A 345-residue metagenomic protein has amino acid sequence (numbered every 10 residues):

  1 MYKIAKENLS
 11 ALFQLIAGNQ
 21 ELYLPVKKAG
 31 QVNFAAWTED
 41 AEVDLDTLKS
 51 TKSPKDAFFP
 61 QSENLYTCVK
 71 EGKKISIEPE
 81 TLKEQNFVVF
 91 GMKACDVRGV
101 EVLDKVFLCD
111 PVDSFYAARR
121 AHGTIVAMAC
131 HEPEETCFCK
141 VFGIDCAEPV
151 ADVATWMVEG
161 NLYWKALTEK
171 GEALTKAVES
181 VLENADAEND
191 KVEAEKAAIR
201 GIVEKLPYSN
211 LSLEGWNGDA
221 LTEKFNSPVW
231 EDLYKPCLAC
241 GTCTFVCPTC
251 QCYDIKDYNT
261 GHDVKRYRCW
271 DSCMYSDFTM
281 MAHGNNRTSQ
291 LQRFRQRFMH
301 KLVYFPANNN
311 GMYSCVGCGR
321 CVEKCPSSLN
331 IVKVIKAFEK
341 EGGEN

Functional and structural regions predicted by a protein language model:
M1-K3, P149-V150: Conserved, well-structured beta-alpha core segment at the onset of a catalytic domain
Y2-A5, T47, E188, V192-E195: Intrinsic-disorder-associated interaction segments
Y2-K3, S10-V88, M92-L108, A117: Non-catalytic, usually N-terminal nucleic-acid engagement modules in DNA/RNA processing proteins
N8-L12, C243, C269, N330: General structural feature for long, well-ordered alpha-helical segments within catalytic domains of soluble enzymes
Q31, E134, A282: Flexible, glycine-rich phosphate/dinucleotide-binding loops and adjacent beta-alpha linkers at cofactor/substrate
S50-N64, I202-L213, C273, M281-T288: Active-site-proximal helix-loop elements at catalytic-domain edges
M92, R98-A239, T244-Y275: Catalytic cores of enzyme domains
S212-K235, Y253-N345: Ferredoxin-type iron-sulfur electron-transfer modules in oxidoreductases and energy-metabolism complexes
